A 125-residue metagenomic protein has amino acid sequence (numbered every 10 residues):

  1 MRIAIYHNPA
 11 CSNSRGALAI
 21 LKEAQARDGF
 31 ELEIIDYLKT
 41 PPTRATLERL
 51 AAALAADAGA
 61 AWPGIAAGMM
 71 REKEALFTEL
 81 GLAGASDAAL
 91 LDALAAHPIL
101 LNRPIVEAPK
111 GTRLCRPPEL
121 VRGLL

Functional and structural regions predicted by a protein language model:
M1-E23, D28-Y37: Local sequence-structure signature of Cys/Sec-based thiol-disulfide redox active-site neighborhoods
Y37-L125: Thiol/selenol-based redox catalytic cores and closely related redox-interacting motifs
